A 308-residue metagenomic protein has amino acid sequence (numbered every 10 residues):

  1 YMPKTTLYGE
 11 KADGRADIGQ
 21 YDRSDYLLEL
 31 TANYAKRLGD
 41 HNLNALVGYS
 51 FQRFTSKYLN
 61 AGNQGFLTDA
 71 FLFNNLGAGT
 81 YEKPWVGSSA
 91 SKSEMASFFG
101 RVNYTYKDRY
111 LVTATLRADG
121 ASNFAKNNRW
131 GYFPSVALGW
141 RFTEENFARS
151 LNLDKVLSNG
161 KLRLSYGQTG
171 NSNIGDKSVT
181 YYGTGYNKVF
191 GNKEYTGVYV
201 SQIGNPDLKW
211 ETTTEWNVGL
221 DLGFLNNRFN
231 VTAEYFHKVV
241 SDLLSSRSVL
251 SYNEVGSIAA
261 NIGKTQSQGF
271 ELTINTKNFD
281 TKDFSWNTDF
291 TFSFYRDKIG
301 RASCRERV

Functional and structural regions predicted by a protein language model:
Y1, E10-R307: Extracellular/periplasmic, surface-exposed regions of secreted and cell-surface proteins
T6-L7: N-terminal transmembrane signal-anchor/hairpin module of polytopic inner-membrane proteins
